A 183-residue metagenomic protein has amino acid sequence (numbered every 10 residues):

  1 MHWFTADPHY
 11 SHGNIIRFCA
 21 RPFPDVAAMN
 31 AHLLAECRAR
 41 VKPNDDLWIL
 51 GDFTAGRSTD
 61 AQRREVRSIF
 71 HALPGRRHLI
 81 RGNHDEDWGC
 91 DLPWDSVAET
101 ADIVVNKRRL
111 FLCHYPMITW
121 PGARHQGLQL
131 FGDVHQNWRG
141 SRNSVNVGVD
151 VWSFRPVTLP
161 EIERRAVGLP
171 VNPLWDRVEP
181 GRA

Functional and structural regions predicted by a protein language model:
M1-A27, P43, V151-A183: Acidic, histidine-bearing metal-coordination/catalytic regions of metal-dependent phosphoesterases
W3-T5, Y10, N14-V104: Core catalytic region of metal-dependent phosphoesterases/phosphodiesterases, especially metallo-beta-lactamase-like
G89-R182: Conserved beta-sheet core of the metallophosphoesterase superfamily
